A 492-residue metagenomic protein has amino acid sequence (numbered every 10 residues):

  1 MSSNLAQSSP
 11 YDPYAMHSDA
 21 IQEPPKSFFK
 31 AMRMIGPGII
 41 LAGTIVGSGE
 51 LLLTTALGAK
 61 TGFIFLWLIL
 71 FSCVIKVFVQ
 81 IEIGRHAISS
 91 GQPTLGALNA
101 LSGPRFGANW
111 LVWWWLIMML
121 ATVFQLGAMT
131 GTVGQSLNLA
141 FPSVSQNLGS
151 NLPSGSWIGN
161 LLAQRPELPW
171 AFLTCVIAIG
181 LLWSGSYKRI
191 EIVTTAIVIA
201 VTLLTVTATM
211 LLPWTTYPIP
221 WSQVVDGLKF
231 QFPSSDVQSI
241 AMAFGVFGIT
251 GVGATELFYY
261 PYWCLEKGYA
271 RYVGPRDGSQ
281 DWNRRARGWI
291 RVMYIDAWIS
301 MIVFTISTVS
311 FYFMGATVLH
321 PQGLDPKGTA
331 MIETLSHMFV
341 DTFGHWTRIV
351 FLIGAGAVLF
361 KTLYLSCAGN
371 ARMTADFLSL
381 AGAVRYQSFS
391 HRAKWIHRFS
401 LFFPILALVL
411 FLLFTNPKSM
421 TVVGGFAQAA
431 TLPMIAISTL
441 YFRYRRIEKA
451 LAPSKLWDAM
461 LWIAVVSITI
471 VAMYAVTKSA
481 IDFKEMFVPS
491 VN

Functional and structural regions predicted by a protein language model:
M1-L51, N109, Y269, V273 (+1 more regions): Membrane-interface "cap" regions at the ends of multi-pass membrane proteins
P13-D19, T54-A56, I81-G107, Q135-G149 (+5 more regions): Flexible loop linkers connecting adjacent transmembrane helices in multi-pass alpha-helical membrane transporters
F29, A56-I81, G107-L111, N492: Extracellular loop-to-transmembrane helix junctions
L41, L68-L101, W114-G127, L365: Juxtamembrane transmembrane-helix boundary signature
A108-G159, L359-S379, S419, T469: Hydrophobic transmembrane alpha-helices that form the core helical bundles of multi-pass secondary transporters
S150-L173, W346, L378-L413: Loop-to-transmembrane helix boundary motifs in multi-pass membrane proteins
V193-A196, A368, D376, G382 (+4 more regions): C-terminal membrane-solvent junction of multi-pass transporters and transport-like membrane proteins
I199-Q238, A243-V246, G253-Y262, A436-K449 (+1 more regions): Hydrophobic alpha-helical segments and their helix-loop junctions in multi-pass secondary transporters
